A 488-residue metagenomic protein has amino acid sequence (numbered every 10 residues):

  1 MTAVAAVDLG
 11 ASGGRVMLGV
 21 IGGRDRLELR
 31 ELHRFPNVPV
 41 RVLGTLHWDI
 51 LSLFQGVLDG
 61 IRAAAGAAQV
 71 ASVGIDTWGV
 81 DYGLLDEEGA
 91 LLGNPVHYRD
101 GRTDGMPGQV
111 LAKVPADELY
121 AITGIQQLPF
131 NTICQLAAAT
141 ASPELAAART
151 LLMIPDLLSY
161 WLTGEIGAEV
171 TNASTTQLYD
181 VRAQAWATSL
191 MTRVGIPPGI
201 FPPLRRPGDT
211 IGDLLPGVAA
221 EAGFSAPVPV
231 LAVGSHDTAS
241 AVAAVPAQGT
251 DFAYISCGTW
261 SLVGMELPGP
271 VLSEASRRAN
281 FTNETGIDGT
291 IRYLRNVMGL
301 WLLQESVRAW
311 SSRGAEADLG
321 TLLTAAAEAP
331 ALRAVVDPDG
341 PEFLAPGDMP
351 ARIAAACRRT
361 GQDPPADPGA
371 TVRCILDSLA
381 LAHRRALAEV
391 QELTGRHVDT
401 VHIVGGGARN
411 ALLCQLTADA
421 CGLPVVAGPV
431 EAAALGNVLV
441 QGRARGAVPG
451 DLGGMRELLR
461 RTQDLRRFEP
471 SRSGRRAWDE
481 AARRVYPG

Functional and structural regions predicted by a protein language model:
M1-G93, A121, A147, P203 (+3 more regions): N-terminal glycine/serine-rich phosphate-binding loop of ATP-dependent small-molecule kinases, especially carbohydrate
A5-A6, L111-T123, C134-M153, S159-W161 (+9 more regions): Active-site core segments that coordinate phosphate-bearing ligands/cofactors across diverse enzyme families
G10-S12, Q69-A71, D76-W78, T132 (+4 more regions): Short, basic and Ser/Thr-rich N-terminal targeting/leader segments
S52-A65, A183-S189, A382-E389: Short, well-ordered amphipathic alpha-helical segments that serve as non-catalytic structural scaffolds within diverse
Q69-T77, T150-L151, P203, L393-G405: Short glycine-rich phosphate-binding loop at a beta-alpha junction
D76-V80, P207-G208, C257-W260, T400-R409: Glycine-rich beta-strand-to-loop/alpha-helix junction loops that act as flexible
D100: Carbohydrate-associated surface elements
G164-A173: Enzymes and membrane/adaptor proteins characterized by extended Gly/Ser/Thr/Asp/Glu-rich, aromatic-dotted
